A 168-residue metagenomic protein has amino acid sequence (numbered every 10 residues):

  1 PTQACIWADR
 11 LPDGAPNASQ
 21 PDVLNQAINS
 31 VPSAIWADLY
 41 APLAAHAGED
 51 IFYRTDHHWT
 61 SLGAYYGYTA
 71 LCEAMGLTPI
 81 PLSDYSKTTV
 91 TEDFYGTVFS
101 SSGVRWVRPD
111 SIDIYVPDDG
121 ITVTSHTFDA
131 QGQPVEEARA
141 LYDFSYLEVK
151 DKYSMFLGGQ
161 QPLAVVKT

Functional and structural regions predicted by a protein language model:
P1-T168: Extracellular glycan-modifying ectodomains
